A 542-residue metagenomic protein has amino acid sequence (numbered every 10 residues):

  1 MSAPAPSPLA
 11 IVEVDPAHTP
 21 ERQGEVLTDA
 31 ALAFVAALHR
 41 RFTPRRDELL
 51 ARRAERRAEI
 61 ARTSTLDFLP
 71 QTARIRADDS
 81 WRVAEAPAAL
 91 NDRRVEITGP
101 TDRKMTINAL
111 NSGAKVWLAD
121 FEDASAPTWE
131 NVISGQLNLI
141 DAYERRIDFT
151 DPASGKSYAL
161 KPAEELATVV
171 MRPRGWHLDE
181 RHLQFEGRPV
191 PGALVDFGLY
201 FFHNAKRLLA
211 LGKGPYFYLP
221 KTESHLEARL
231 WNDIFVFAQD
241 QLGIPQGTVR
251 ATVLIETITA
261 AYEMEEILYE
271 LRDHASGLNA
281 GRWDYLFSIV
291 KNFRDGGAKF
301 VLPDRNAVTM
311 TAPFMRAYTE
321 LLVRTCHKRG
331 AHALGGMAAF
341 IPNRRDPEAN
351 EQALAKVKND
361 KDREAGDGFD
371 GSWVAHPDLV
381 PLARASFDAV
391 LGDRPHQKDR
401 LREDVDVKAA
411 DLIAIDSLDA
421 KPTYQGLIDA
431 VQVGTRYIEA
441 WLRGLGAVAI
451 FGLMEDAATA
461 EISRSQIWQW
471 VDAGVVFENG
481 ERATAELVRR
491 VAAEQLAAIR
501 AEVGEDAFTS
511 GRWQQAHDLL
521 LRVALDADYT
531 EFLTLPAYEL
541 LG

Functional and structural regions predicted by a protein language model:
S2-G542: Expand to "…catalyze enediolate/carbanion chemistry for C-C bond making/breaking, isomerization, decarboxylation
